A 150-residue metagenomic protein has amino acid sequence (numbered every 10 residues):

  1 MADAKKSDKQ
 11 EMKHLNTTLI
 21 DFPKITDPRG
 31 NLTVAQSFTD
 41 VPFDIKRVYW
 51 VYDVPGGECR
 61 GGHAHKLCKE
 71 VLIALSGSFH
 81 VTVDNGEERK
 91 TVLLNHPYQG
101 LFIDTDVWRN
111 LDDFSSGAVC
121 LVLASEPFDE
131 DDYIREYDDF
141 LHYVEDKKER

Functional and structural regions predicted by a protein language model:
A2-Q99, S116-G117, V122-L123, F128-R150: Non-catalytic, conserved peripheral segments adjacent to functional cores
H96-L101, D106-D113: Well-ordered alpha/beta subsegment
